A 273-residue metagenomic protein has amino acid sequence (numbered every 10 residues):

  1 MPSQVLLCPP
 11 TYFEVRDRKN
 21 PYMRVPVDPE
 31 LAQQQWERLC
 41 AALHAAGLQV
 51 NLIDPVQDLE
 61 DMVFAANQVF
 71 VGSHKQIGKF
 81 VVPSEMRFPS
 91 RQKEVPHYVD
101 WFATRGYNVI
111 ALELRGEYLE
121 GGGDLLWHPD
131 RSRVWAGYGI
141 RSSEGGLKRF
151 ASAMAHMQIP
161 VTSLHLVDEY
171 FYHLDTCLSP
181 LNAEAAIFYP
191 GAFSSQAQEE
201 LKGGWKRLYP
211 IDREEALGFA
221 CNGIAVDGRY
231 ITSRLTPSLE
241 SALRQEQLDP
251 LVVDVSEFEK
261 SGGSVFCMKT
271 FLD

Functional and structural regions predicted by a protein language model:
M1-D273: The feature marks the mature, well-folded catalytic cores of soluble enzymes
